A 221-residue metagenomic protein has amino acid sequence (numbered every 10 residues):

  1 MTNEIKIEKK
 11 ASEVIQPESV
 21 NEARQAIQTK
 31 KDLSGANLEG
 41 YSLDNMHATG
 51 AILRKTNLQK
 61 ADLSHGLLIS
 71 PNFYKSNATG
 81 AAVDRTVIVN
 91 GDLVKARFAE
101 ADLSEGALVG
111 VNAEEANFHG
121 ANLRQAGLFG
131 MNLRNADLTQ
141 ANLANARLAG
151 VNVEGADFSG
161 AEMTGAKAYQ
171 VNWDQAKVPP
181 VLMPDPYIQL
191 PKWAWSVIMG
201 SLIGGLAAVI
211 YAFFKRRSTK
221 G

Functional and structural regions predicted by a protein language model:
M1-W195: Tandem repeat scaffolds
I188-G221: C-terminal single-pass membrane-anchor helix
